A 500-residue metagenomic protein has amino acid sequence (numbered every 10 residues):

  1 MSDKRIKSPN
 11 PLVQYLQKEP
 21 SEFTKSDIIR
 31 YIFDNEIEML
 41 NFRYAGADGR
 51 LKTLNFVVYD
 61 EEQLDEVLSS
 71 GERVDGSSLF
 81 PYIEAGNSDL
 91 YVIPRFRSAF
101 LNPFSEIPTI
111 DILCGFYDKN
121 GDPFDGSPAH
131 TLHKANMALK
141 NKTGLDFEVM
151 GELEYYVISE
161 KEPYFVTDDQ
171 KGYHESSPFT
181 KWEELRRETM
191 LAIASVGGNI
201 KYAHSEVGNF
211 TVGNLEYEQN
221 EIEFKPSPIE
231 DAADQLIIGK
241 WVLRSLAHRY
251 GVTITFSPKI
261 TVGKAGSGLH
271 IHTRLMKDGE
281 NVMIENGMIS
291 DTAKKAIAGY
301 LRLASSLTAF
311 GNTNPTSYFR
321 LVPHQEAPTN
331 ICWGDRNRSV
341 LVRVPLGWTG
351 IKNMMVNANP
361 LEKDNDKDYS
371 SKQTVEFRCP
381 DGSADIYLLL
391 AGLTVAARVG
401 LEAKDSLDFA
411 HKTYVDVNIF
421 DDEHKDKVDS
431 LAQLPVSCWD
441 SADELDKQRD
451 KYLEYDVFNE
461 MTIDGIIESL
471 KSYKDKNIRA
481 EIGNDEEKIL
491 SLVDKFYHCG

Functional and structural regions predicted by a protein language model:
M1-F210, S227-W241, V252, P380 (+2 more regions): ATP/Mg2+-dependent ligation/transfer catalytic cores
S2-V13, V252-T253, M276-K277, I284-G500: Catalytic-core signal marking the mid-to-C-terminal active-site face
R43, T53-N55, L113, Y156 (+7 more regions): Structured core elements
I107-T109, M150, L215-Y217, G266-H270 (+2 more regions): Short, solvent-exposed loop/turn segments at the edges of secondary structure
L113, E152-V166, G208-E223, S257-G279: Histidine-centered divalent-metal-coordination microenvironment in nucleic-acid enzymes
H204, T255-K259, F409: Beta-strand segments within the central parallel beta-sheet cores of soluble alpha/beta enzyme folds
F224-P228, R244, S370, R378: Phosphate-binding chemistry for phosphorylated carbohydrates and sugar-nucleotides
A232-A304: Acidic, glycine-rich loop-and-beta core segments that form the ion-binding/anion-interacting portion of active sites
